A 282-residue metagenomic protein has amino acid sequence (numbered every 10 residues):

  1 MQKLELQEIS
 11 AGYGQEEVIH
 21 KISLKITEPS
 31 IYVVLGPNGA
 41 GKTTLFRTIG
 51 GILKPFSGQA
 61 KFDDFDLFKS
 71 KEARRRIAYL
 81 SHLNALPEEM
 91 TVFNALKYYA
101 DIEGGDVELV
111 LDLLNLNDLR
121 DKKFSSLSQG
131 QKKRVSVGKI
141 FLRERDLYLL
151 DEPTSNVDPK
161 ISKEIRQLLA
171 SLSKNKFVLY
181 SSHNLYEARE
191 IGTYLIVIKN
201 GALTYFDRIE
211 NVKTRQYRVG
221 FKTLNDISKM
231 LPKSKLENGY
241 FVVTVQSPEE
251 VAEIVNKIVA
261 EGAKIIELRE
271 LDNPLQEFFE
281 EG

Functional and structural regions predicted by a protein language model:
L35-P37: The feature captures the beta-strand-to-loop junction immediately N-terminal to the Walker
G50: Helix-to-loop junction immediately C-terminal to a conserved catalytic motif
G58-K69, A73: Conserved ABC transporter NBD signature motif
G105-R120: Conserved ABC ATPase "signature" region
Y148-E152: Catalytic Walker B motif of ABC-type/P-loop ATPase nucleotide-binding domains
R166-V245: ABC transporter nucleotide-binding domain
Y217-G282: Short, charged/small-residue-rich alpha-helical element at the C-terminal edge of ABC transporter nucleotide-binding
